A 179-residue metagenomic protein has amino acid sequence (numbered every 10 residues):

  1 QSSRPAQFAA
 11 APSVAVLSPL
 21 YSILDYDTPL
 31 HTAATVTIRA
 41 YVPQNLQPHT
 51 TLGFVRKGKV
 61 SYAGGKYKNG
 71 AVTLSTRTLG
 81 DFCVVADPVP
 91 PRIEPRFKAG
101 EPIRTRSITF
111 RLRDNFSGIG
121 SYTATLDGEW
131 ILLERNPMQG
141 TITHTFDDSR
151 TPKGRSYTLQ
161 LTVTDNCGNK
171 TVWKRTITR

Functional and structural regions predicted by a protein language model:
S3-T51: Proteolytic processing hotspots in large secreted/extracellular or virion-associated proteins and select intracellular
P29, A99-T105: Short, solvent-exposed loop/linker segments at the N-terminal edge of repeated beta-sheet extracellular domains
T37-Y41, S107-N115: Short edge beta-strand/loop segments characteristic of extracellular beta-sandwich folds
Q47-R56, S121-E129: Change to "...patches in solvent-exposed regions of secreted, membrane-anchored, or virion-exposed structural
K57-K66, G128-R135: Surface-exposed loop/edge segments in extracytoplasmic proteins
A71, N115-R179: Long, low-complexity serine/threonine/glycine- and acidic-rich segments characteristic of extracellular
R77-L79, T105, G154-T158: Extracellular Ig-like/FN3 beta-sandwich strand-entry sites
P88-R92: Proline-centered linker/hinge motifs at extracellular inter-domain junctions
